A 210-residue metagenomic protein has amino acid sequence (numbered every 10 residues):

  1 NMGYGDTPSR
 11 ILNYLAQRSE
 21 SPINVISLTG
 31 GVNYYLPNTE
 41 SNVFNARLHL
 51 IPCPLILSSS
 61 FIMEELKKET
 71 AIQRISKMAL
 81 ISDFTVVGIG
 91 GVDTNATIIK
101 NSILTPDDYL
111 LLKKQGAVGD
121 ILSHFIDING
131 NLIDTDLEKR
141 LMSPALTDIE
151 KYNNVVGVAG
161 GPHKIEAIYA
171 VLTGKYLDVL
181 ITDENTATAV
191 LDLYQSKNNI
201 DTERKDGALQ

Functional and structural regions predicted by a protein language model:
N1-Q17: Helix-turn-helix/homeodomain-like alpha-helical modules used for DNA recognition and transcription-factor dimerization
G3, I26, G30-N33: Flexible loop/hinge segments that line or gate small-molecule binding clefts
Y4-T7, I23, T182: N-terminal phosphate-binding or glycine-rich loops at protein starts, especially the Walker A/P-loop of NTPases
A16-V25: A short alpha->loop->secondary-structure connector
Q17-R18, G31-I200, A208-Q210: Conserved phosphate- and dinucleotide-binding cores of soluble alpha/beta proteins, encompassing both enzyme active
